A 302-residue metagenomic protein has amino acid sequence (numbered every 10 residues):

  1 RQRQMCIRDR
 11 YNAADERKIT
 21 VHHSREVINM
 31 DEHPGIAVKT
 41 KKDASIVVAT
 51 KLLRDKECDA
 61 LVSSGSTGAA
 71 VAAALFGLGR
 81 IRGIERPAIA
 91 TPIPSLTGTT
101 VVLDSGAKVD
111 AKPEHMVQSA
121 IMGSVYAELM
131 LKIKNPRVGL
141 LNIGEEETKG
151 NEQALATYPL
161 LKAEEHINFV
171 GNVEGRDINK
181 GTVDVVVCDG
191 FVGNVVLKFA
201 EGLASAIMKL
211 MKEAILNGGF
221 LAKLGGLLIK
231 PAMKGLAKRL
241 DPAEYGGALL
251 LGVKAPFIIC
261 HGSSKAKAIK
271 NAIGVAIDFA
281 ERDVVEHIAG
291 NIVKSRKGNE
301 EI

Functional and structural regions predicted by a protein language model:
Q2-I7: Short, small-residue-biased leader/transition segments that mark boundaries at the very start of proteins
R8-R10, T20-G35, V173, L240 (+3 more regions): Metallocofactor- and cofactor-centric catalytic cores in central/energy metabolism, strongly enriched
A14-T20, E165-I167, V253-K254: A short helix-to-beta-strand connector/capping loop
D15-C58: Phosphate/nucleotide-donor binding subsite
K42-K56, A60-A74, E85-A90, K112-P113 (+4 more regions): Short glycine/serine/threonine-rich phosphate/pyrophosphate-binding segments that cradle anionic phosphate groups
L75-A88, P94-V102, T182-V186, G190-E301: Glycine-rich phosphate/nucleotide-binding loop
V109-G175, D184, D189, E201: Glycine-rich phosphate/diphosphate-binding loop of Rossmann-like nucleotide-binding domains
